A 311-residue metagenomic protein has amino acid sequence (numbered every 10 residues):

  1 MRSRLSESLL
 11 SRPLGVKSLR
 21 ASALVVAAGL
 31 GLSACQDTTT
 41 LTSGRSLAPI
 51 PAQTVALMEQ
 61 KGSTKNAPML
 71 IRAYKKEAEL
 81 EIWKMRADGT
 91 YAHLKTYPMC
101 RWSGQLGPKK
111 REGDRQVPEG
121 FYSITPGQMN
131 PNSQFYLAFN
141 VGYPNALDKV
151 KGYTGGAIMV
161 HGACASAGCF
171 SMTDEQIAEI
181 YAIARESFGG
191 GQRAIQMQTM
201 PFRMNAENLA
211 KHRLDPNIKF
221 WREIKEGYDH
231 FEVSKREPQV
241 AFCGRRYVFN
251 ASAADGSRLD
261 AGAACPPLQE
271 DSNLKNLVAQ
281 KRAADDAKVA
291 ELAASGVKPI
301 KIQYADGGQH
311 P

Functional and structural regions predicted by a protein language model:
S3-A23: Bacterial N-terminal signal peptides that target proteins for export
G31-A34: C-terminal motif of bacterial Sec signal peptides marking the signal peptidase cleavage site
Q36-T38: Bacterial signal peptide processing site
T40-P51: Short, low-complexity, disordered segments immediately C-terminal to signal peptides in bacterial exported proteins
A52-L70, I82-K84, R101-E112, E119-T125 (+2 more regions): N-terminal post-signal-peptidase region of extra-cytosolic proteins
R86-W102: Short Gly/aromatic-enriched secondary-structure transition segments
G113-D271: Exported/periplasmic cell-wall-interacting domains
C243-P311: Proline-rich, low-complexity linker regions of envelope-associated factors in Gram-negative bacteria
